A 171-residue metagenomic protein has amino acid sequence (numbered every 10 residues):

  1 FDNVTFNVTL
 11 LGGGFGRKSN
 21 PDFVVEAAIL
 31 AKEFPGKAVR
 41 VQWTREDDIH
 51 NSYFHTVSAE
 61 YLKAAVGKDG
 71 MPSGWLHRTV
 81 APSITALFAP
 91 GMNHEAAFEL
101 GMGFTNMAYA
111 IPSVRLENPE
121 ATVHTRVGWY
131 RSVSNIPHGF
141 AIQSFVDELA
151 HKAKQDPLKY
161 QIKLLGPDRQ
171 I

Functional and structural regions predicted by a protein language model:
F1-I171: Structural alpha/beta core scaffold segments of enzyme domains
